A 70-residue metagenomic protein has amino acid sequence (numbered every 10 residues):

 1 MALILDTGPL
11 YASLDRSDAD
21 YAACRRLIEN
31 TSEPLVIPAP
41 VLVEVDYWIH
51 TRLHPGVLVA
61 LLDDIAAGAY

Functional and structural regions predicted by a protein language model:
M1-I37, H50-D63: Short, well-structured N-terminal submotif of metal-dependent ribonuclease cores
P40: Histidine-centered beta-alpha loop that forms part of the nucleotide-sugar donor binding/catalytic region in diverse
V43-D46: Amphipathic alpha-helical segments within well-ordered protein domains
L62-Y70: Short, intrinsically disordered, charge-balanced linker/junction segments flanking boundaries in proteins
